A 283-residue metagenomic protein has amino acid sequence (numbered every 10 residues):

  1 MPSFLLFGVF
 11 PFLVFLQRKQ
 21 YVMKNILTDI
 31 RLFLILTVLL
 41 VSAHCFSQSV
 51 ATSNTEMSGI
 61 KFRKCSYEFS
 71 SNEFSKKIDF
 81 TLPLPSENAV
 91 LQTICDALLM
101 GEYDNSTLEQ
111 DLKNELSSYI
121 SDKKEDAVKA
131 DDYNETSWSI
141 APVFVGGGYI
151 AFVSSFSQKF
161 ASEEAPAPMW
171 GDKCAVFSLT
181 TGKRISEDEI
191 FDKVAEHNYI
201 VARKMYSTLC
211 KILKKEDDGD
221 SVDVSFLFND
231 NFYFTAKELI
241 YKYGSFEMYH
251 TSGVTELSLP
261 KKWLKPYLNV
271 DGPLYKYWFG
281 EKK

Functional and structural regions predicted by a protein language model:
L5, L13-L16: Short hydrophobic targeting helices and cationic amphipathic motifs that mediate membrane/organellar targeting
Q17-Y21: Low-complexity, intrinsically disordered or signal/transmembrane-proximal segments
K24-L34: Bacterial N-terminal signal peptides that target proteins for export
F33-S42: Bacterial N-terminal signal peptides
Q48-K283: Compositionally biased intrinsically disordered regions enriched in Thr/Gly
